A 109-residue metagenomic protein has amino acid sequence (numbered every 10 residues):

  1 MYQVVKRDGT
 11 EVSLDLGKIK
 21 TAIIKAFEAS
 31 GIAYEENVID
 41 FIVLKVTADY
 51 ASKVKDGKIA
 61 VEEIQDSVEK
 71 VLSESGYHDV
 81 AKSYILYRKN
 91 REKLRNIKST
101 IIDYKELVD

Functional and structural regions predicted by a protein language model:
M1-D109: Extended catalytic cores of very large enzyme megasubunits
